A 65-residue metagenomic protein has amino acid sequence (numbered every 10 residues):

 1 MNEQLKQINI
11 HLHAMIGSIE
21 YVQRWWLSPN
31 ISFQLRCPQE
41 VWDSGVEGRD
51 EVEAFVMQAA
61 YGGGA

Functional and structural regions predicted by a protein language model:
M1-A65: Non-transmembrane "mature" sequence context
